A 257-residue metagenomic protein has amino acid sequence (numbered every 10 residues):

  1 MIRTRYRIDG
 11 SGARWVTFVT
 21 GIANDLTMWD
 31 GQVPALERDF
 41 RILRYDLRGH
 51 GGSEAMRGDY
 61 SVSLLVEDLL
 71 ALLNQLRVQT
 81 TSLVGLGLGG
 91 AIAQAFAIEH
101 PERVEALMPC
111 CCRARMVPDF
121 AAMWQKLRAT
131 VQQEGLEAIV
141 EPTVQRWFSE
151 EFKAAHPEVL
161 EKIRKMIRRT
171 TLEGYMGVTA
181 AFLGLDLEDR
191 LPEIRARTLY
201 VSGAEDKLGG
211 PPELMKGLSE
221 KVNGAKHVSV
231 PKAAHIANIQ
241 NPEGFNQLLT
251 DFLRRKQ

Functional and structural regions predicted by a protein language model:
I8-G58: Conserved HGGG/HGGXW glycine-rich cap/lid loop of the alpha/beta-hydrolase fold
L64-T81: Conserved acidic catalytic loop of the alpha/beta-hydrolase fold
Q94-E99, V104-G135: Flexible "cap/lid" loop of the alpha/beta hydrolase fold
P118-A122, E134-P192: Conserved alpha/beta-hydrolase catalytic His-Asp/Glu region
I194, Y200-S202: Short beta-strand/loop motif that positions the catalytic acidic residue of the alpha/beta-hydrolase fold
A196, P211-S219: Short alpha-helix in the alpha/beta-hydrolase fold that links the catalytic acid
E205-G209: Acidic catalytic loop of the alpha/beta-hydrolase fold
A225-Q257: Catalytic active-site module of serine/aspartate enzymes centered on a nucleophile-bearing elbow/loop
